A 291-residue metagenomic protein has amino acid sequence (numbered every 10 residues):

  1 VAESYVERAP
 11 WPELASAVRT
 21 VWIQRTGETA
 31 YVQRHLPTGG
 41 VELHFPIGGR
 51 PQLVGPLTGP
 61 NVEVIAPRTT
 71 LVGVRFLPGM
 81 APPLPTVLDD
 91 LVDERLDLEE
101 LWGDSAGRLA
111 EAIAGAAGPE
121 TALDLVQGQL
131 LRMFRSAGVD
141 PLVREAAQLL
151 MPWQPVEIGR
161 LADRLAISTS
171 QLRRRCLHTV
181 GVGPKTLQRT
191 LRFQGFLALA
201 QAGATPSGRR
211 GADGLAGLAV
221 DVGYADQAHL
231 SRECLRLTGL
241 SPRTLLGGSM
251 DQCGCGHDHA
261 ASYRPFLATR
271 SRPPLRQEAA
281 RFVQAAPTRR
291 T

Functional and structural regions predicted by a protein language model:
V1-T169, T179-P184, A198-A225, S241-T291: Alpha-helical bundle regulatory/interaction domains
C176, Q188, C234, L246: DNA major-groove recognition helix of helix-turn-helix
